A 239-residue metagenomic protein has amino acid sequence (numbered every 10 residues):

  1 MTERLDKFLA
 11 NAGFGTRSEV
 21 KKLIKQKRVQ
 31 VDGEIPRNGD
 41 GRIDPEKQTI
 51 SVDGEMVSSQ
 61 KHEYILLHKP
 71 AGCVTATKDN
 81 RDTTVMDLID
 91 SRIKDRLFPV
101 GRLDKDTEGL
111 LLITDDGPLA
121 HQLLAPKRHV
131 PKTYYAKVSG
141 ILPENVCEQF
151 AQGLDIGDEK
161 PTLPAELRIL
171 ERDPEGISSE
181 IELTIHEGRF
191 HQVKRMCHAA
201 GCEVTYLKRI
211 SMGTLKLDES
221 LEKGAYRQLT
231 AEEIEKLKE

Functional and structural regions predicted by a protein language model:
M1-E239: Basic, flexible Lys/Arg- and Gly-enriched helix-loop patches that mediate nucleic-acid binding at interfaces with rRNA
